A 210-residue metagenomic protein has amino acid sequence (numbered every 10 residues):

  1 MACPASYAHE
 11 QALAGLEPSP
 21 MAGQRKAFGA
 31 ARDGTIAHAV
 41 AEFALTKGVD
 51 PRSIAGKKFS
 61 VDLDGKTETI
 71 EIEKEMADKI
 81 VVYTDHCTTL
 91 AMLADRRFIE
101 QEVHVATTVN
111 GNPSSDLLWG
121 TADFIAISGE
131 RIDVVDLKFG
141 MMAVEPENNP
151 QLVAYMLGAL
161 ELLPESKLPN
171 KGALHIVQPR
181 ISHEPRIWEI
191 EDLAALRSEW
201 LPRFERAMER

Functional and structural regions predicted by a protein language model:
M1-I132, K171-A173: Metal-dependent nuclease catalytic cores that hydrolyze phosphodiester bonds in DNA/RNA, characterized by
M92-E209: Mg2+/Mn2+-dependent nuclease catalytic core
